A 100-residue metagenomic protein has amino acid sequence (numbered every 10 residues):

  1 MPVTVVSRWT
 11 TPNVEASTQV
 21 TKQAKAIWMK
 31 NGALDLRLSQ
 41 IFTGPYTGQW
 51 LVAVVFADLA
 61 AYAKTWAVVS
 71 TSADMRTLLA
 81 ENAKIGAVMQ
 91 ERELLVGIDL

Functional and structural regions predicted by a protein language model:
M1-L100: Short S/T/G/P-rich N-terminal loop/turn motif that feeds into the first structured element of a domain
